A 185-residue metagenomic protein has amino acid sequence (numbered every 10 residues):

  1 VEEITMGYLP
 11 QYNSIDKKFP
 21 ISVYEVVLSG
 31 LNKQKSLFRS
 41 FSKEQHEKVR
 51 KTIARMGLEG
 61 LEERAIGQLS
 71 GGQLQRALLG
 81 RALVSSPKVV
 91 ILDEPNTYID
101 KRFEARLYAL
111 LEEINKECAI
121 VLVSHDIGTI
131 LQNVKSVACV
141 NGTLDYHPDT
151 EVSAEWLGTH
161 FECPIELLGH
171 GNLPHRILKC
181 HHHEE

Functional and structural regions predicted by a protein language model:
L28, K43-L61: Conserved ABC ATPase "signature" region
A65-L69, Q73: Conserved ABC ATPase signature
L79-G80, L107: Hydrophobic anchor residue at the start of the ABC signature
V90-E94: Catalytic Walker B motif of ABC-type/P-loop ATPase nucleotide-binding domains
L110-L122, D126: Conserved catalytic loops of ABC-family nucleotide-binding domains
K135-T150, L168: H-loop (His-switch) and adjacent beta-strand-loop-beta switch element of ABC-type ATPase nucleotide-binding domains
E151-E185: ABC ATPase nucleotide-binding domains
